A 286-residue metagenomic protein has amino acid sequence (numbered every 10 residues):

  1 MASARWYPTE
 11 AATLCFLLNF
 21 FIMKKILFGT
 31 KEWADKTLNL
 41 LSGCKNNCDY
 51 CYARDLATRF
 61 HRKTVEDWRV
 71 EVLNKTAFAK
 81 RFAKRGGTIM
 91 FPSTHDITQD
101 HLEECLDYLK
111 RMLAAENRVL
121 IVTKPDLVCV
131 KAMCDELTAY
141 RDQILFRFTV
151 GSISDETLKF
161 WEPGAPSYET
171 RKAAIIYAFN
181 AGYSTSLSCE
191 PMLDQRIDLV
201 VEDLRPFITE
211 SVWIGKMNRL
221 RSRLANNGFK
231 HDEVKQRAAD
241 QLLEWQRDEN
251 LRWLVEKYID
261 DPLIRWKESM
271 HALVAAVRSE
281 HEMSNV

Functional and structural regions predicted by a protein language model:
M1-S3, E10-A11: Intrinsically disordered, low-complexity segments enriched in serine/proline and basic residues
Y7, G43-N46, G215: Glycine-centered small-residue hotspots that permit tight backbone geometry or close packing
Y7-E10, N19: Intrinsically disordered, low-complexity polyampholyte segments enriched for Lys and acidic residues
F16-T88: N-terminal [4Fe-4S]-dependent radical SAM core
L40-G43, H95-I97, H271: Short polar catalytic/cofactor-binding loops
L73-E256: Conserved AdoMet/S-adenosylmethionine-binding subsite of the radical SAM
E249-V286: C-terminal accessory regions of radical SAM enzymes
